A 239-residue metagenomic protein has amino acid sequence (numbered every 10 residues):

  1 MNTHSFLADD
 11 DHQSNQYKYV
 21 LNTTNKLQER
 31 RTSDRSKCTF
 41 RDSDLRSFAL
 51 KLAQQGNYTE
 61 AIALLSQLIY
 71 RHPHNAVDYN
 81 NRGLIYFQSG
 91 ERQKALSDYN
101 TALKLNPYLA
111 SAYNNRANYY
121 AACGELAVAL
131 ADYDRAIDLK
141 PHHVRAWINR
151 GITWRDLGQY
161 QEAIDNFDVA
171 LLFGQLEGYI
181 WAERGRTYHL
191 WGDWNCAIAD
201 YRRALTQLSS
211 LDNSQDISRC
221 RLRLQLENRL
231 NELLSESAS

Functional and structural regions predicted by a protein language model:
N2-N22, R203-S239: Terminal, low-structured helical/coil segments at or just beyond the last alpha-helical repeat
L27-D44: TPR-adjacent "capping" and linker segments in tetratricopeptide-repeat scaffold/adaptor proteins
R46-Q54, S66, V77-Q88, S97-Y99 (+4 more regions): Conserved alpha-helical positions within TPR/SEL1-like repeat arrays
Q55-A63, S89-T101, C123-R135, L157-V169 (+1 more regions): Structural signature of tandem alpha-helical TPR/SEL1-like repeats, specifically the intra-repeat loop/turn
L172, G178, A182, R186-D212: TPR/TPR-like (Sel1-like) alpha-helical repeat modules
